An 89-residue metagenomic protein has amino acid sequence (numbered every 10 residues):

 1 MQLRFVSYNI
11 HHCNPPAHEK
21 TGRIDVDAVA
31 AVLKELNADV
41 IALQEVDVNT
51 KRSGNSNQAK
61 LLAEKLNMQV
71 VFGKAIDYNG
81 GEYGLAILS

Functional and structural regions predicted by a protein language model:
M1-F72, I76-Y83: N-terminal, active-site-proximal structural segment of metallo-dependent hydrolase catalytic domains
A86-S89: Glycine/small-residue-rich loop that forms an oxyanion/phosphate-binding "nest" at active or ligand-binding sites
